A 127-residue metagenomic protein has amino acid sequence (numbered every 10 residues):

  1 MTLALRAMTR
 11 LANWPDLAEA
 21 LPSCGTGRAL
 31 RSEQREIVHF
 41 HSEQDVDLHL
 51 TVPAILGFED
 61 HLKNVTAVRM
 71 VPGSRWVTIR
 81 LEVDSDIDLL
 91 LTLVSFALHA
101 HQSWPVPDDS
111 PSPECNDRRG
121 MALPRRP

Functional and structural regions predicted by a protein language model:
M1-T2, P127: Basic/polar N-terminal segments that are highly enriched at the extreme N-terminus, encompassing both cleavable
L3-R31: N-terminal first-folded block
P22-S74: Short, conserved beta-strand/beta-arch hydrophobic-aromatic motifs that form part of recognition grooves or interface
A54-E114, G120: Short, structured beta-strand-loop surface elements
R119-P127: Acidic, Ser/Thr-rich low-complexity intrinsically disordered segments
